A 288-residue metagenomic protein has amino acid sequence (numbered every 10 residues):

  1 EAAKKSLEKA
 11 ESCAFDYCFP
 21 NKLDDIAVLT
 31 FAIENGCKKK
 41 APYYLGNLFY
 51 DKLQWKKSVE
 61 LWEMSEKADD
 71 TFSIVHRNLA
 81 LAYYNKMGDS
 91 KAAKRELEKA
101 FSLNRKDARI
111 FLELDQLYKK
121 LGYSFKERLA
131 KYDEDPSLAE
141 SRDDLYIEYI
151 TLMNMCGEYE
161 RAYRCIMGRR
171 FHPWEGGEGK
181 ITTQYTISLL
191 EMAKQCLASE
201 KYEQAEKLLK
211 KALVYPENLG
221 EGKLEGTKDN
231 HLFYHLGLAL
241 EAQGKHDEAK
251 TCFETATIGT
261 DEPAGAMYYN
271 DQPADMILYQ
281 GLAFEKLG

Functional and structural regions predicted by a protein language model:
E1, N47, L81-A82, Q116 (+4 more regions): Residue-level recognition of tetratricopeptide repeat
A3, S58, A93, E127-R128 (+3 more regions): Single-residue signature of alpha-solenoid repeat helices
L7, L29, W62, L97 (+4 more regions): Hydrophobic/aromatic packing residues within the alpha-helices of TPR/SEL1-like helical repeat arrays
E11-S12, K67, S102, M167-E175 (+2 more regions): Amphipathic alpha-helical segments of tetratricopeptide repeats
D16-C18, V28-G36, E134-L138, H172-T182 (+2 more regions): Flexible helix-coil transition and linker loops at the boundaries of alpha-helical arrays
L53, M87-G88, G122-Y123, G157 (+3 more regions): Residue-level detector of the short coil/turn that links helix A to helix B within each tetratricopeptide repeat
